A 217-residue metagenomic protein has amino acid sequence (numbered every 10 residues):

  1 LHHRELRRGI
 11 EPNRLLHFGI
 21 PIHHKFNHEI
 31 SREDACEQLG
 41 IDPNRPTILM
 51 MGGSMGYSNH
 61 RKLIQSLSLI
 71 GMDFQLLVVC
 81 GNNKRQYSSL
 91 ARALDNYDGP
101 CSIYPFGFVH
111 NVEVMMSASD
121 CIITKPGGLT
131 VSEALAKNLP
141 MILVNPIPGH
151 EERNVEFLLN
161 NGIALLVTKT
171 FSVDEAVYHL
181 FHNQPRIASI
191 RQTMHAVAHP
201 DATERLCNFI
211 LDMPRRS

Functional and structural regions predicted by a protein language model:
L1-E29: Active-site-proximal region of nucleotide-activated glycan assembly enzymes, centered on histidine/acidic-rich loops
L1-E5, Y87-A91, T130, G149-V155: Short, glycine/polar-rich helix-capping loops at beta-to-alpha or helix-loop-helix junctions that flank or form
F18-G19, P126, V144-I147, V167-T170: Short beta->alpha connector loops at strand-helix junctions that form conserved, small/polar/Pro-enriched
I30-A118: Donor-nucleotide binding loops and adjacent catalytic segments primarily of GT-B fold Leloir glycosyltransferases
V112-R153: A donor-sugar binding/catalytic signature common to diverse glycosyltransferases and related nucleotide-sugar
L159-P185: C-terminal "capping" alpha-helix adjacent to the active site of nucleotide-linked donor transferases in cell-envelope
R186-P200: A short, well-ordered alpha-helix in the C-terminal region of glycosyltransferases
H199-S217: C-terminal alpha-helical cap of glycosyltransferases
